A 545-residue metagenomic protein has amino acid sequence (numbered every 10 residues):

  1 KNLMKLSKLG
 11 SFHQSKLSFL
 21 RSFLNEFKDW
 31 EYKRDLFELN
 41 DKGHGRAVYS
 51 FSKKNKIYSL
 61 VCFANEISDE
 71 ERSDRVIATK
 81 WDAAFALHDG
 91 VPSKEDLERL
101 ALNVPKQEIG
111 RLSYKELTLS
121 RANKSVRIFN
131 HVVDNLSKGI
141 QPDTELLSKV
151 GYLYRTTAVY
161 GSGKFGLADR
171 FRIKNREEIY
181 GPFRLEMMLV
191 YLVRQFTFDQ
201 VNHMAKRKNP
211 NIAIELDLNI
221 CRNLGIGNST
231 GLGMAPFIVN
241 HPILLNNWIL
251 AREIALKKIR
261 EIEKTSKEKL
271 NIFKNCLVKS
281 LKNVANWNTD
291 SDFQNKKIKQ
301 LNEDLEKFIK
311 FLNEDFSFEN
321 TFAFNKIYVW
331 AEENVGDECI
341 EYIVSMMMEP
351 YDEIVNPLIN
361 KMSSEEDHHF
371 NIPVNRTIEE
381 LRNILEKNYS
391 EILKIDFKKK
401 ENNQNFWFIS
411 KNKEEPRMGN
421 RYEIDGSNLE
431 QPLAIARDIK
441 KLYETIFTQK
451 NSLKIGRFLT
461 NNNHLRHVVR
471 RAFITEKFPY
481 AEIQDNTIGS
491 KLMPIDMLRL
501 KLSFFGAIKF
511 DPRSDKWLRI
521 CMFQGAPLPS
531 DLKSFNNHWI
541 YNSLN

Functional and structural regions predicted by a protein language model:
N2-S11, K42-H44, N286, Q300 (+4 more regions): Long, solvent-exposed non-transmembrane regions
K8-R34: Amphipathic alpha-helical segments
R21-L24, N130-V133, S137, G151-Y154 (+22 more regions): Residue-level detector of alpha-helical secondary structure
N25-T79, S390-K399, N403-S410, E414 (+3 more regions): Amphipathic, interaction-prone secondary-structure segments
N55-E116, P182, V190-P210, I214-N240 (+8 more regions): Intrinsically disordered, low-complexity regulatory segments enriched in Ser/Thr/Pro and charged residues
W81-K94, E98-A101, K106, D134 (+9 more regions): Intrinsically disordered, low-complexity segments enriched in glycine and mixed charged residues
G336, D367, D425, D438 (+4 more regions): Long C-terminal interaction/binding lobes of large macromolecular proteins
K491-N545: Long, highly charged alpha-helical interaction/scaffolding segments
